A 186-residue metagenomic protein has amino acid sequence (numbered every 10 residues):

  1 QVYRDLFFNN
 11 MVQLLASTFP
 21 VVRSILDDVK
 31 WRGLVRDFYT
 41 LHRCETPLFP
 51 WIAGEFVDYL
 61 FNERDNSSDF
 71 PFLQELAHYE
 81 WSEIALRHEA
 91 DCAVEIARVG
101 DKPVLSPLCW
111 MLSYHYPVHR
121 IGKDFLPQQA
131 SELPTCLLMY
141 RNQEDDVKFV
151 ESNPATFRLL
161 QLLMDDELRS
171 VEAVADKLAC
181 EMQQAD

Functional and structural regions predicted by a protein language model:
Q1-S68: Long, compositionally biased intrinsically disordered regions
T40-F157: Hydrophobic packing positions characteristic of elongated beta-solenoid/beta-helix-type spike/fiber shafts
F157, C180-M182: Glycine- and acidic
L163-E167: Short helix-to-turn junction characteristic of helix-turn-helix DNA-binding domains, especially the helix
L168-A179: Short acidic, hydrophobic short linear motifs in intrinsically disordered regions
Q184-D186: Short amphipathic alpha-helical interaction segments
